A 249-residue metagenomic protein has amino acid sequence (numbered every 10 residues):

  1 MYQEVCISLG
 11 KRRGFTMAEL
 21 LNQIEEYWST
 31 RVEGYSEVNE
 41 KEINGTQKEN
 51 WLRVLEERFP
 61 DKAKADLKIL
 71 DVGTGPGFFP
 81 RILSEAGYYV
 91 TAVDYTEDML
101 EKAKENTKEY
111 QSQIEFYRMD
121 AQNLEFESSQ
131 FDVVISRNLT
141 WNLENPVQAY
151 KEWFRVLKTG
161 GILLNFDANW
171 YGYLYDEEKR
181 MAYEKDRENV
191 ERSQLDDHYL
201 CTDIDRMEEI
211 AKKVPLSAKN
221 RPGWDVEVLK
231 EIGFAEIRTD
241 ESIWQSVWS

Functional and structural regions predicted by a protein language model:
R13-K64, F78-I82, I243: Conserved class I S-adenosyl-L-methionine
L70-V72, P76-N123: Class I SAM-dependent methyltransferase SAM/SAH-binding core
Q122-V133: A short acidic, Gly/Pro-enriched loop at the edge of an enzyme's catalytic core that lines a small-molecule cofactor
V133-P146: A short SAM/SAH-binding and catalytic strip from SAM-dependent methyltransferases
V147-T159: A short glycine-rich, Lys/Arg-flanked "PGG" loop and its adjoining helix->strand segment in the class I
I162-C201: Conserved class I S-adenosyl-L-methionine
H198-P215: Short, glycine-/aromatic-enriched active-site segment of Class I SAM-dependent methyltransferases
P215-G233, T239: Short alpha-helix
